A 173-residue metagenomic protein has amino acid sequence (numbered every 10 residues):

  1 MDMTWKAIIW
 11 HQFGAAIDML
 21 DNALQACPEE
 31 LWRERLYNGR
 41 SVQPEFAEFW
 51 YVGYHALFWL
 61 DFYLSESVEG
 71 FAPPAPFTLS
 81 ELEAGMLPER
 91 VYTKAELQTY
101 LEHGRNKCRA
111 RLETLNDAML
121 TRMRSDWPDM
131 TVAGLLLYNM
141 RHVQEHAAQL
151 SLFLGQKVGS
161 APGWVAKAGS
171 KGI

Functional and structural regions predicted by a protein language model:
M1-A7, G172-I173: Basic/polar N-terminal segments that are highly enriched at the extreme N-terminus, encompassing both cleavable
W10-G14, D18-D21, W32-E83, R124-I173: Short, contiguous alpha-helical
F13, I17, L24, L101 (+1 more regions): Hydrophobic alpha-helical core bundles mediating ligand binding, dimerization, or RNAP-core interactions
A26, V68-P73, L112-M119: Proline-centered turn/helix-capping motifs that create local helix->coil transitions or kinks
C27-L31: Short, solvent-exposed, charged loop/turn and helix-capping segments that join or cap alpha-helices on peripheral
A84-M123, A133-H146: Acidic/histidine-rich alpha-helical segments that form the ligand environment of transition-metal centers
